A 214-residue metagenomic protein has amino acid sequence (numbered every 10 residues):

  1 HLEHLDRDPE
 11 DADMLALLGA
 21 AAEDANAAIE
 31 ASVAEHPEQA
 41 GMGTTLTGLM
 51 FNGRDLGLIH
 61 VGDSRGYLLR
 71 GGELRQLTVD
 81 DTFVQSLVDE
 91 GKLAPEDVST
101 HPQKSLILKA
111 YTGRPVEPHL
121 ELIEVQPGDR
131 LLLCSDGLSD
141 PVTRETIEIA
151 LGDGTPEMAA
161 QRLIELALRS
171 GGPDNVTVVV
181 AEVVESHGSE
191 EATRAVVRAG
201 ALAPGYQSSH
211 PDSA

Functional and structural regions predicted by a protein language model:
H1-A214: PP2C/PPM-type serine/threonine phosphatase catalytic domain
